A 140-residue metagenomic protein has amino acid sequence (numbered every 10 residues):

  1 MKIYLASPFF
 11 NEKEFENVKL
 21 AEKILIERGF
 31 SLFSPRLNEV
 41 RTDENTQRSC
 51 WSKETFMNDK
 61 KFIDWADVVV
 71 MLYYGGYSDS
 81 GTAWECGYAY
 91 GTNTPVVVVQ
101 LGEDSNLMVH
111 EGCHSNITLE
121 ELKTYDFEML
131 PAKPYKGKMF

Functional and structural regions predicted by a protein language model:
M1-F140: Conserved catalytic or regulatory cores that recognize and/or transform ribose-phosphate-containing ligands
